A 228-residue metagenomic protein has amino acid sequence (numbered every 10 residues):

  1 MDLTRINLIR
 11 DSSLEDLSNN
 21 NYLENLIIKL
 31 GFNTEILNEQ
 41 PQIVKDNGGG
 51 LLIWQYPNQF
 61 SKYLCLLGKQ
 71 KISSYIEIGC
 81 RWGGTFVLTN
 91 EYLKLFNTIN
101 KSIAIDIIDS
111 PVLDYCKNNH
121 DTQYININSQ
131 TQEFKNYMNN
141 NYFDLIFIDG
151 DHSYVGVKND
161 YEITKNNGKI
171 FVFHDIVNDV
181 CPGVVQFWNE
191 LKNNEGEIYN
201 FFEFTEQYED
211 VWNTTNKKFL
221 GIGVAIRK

Functional and structural regions predicted by a protein language model:
M1-F147, D151-K228: A short alpha-helical cap/connector motif
